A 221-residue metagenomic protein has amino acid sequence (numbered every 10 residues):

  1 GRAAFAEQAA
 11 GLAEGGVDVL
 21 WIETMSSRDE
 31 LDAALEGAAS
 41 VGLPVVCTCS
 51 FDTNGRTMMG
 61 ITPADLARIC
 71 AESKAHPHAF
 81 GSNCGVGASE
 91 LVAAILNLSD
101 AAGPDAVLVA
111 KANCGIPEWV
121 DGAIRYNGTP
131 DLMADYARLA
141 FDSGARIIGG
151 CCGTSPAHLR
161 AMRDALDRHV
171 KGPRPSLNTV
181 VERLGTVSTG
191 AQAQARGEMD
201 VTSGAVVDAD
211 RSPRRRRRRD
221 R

Functional and structural regions predicted by a protein language model:
G1-R221: Domain-level signal for soluble alpha/beta catalytic cores
